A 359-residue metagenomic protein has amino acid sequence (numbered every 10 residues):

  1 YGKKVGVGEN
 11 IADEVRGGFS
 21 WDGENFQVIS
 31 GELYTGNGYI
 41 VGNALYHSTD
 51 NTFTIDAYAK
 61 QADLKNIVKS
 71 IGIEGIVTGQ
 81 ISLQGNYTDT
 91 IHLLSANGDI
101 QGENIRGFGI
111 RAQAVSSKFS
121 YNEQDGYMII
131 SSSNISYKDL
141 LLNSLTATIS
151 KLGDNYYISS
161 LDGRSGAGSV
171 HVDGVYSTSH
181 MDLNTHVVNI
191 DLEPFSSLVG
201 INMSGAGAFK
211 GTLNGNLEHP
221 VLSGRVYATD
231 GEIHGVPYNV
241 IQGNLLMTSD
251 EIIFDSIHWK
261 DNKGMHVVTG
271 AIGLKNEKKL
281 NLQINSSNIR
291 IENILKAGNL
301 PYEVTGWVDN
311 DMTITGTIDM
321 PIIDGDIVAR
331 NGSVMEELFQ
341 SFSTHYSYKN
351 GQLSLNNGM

Functional and structural regions predicted by a protein language model:
Y1-M359: Interface amphipathic segments
